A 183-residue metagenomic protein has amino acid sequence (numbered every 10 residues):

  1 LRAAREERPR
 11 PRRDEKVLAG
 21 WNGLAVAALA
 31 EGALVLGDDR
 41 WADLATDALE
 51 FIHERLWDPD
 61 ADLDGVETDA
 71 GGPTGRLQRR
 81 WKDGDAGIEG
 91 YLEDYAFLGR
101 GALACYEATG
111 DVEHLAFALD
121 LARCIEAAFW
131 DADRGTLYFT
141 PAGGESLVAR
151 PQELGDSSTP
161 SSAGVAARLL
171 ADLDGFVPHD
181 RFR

Functional and structural regions predicted by a protein language model:
L1-R183: Glycan-recognition and catalytic cores of secretory/periplasmic carbohydrate-active enzymes
